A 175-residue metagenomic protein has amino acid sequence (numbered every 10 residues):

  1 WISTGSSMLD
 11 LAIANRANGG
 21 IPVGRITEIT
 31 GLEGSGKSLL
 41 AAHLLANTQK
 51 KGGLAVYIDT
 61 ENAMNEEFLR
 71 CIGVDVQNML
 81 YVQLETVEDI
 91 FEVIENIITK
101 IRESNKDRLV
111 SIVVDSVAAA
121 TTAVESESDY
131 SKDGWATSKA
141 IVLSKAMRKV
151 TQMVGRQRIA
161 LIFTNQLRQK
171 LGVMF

Functional and structural regions predicted by a protein language model:
W1-M79, I90-T99: The Walker A/P-loop phosphate-binding site
Y57, V82, S116: Small/polar loops that bind or transfer phosphate-bearing groups
M79-E85: Short acidic-hydrophobic, aromatic-tinged amphipathic segments that line or gate anion-handling sites
E88-D89, N96-F175: P-loop NTPase motor core
